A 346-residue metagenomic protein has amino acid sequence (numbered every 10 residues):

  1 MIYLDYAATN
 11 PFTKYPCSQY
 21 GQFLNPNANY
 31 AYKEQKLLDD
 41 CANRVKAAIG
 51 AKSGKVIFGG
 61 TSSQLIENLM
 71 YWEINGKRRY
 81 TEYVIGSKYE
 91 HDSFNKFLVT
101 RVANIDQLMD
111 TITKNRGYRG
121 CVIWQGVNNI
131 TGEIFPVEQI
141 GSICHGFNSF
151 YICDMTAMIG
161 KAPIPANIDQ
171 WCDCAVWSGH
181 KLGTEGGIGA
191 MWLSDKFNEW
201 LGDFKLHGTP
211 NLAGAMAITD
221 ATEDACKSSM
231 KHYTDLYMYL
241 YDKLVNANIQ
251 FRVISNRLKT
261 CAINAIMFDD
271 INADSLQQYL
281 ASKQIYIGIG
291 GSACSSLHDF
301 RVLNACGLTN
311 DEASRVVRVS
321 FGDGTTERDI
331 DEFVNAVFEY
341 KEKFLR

Functional and structural regions predicted by a protein language model:
M1-R346: Pyridoxal 5′-phosphate
